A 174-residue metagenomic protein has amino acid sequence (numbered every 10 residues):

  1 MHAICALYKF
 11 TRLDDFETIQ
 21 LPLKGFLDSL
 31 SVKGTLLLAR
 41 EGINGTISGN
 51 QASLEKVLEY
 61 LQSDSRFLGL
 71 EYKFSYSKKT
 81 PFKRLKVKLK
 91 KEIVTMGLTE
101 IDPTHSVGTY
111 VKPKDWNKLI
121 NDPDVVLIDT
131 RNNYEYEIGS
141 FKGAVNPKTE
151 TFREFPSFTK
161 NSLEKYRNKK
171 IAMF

Functional and structural regions predicted by a protein language model:
M1-F174: Cytosolic catalytic domains that perform sulfur/thiol-centered chemistry
